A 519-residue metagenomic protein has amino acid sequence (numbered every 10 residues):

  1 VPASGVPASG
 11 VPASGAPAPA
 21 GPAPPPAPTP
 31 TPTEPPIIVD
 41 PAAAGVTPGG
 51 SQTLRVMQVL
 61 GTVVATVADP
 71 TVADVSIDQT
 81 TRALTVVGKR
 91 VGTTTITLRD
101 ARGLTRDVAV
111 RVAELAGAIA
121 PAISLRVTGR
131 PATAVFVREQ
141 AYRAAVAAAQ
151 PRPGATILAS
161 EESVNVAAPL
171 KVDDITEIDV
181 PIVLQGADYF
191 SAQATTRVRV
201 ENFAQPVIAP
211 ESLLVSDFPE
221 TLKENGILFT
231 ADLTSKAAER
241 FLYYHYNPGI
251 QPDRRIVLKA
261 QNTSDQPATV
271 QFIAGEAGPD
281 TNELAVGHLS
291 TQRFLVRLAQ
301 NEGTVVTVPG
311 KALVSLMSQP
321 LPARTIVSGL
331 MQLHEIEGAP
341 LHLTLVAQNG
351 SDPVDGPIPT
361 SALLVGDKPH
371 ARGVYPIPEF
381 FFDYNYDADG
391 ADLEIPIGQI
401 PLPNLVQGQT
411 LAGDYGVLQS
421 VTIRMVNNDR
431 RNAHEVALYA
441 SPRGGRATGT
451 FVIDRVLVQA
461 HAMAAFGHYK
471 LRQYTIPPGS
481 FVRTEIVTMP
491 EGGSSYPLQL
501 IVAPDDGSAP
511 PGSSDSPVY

Functional and structural regions predicted by a protein language model:
G15, P24-G117, A147, P151-S163: Extracytoplasmic soluble-region selector
P35, V112-I119, V200-A209: Extracellular interdomain linker/stem segments of modular secreted and single-pass surface proteins
G92-G103, T176-G186, M331: A short beta-strand micro-motif common to beta-rich folds, especially ectodomain repeats
P153-Q185: Serine/threonine-rich, repeat-prone extracellular segments and beta-strand-based repeat modules of secreted/surface
L184-F190, M425-Y519: C-terminal functional regions that serve as terminal interaction/effector modules
H245-R254, K259-A268, F272-P279, L333-E335 (+3 more regions): Asparagine-centered strand-capping/turn motif at beta-strand->loop junctions
G287-R324, R455-R483: Intrinsically disordered, low-complexity Pro/Gly/Ser/Thr-rich segments with frequent PxxP/GP/PP motifs and embedded
L321-I358, P490-V518: Terminal connector regions
